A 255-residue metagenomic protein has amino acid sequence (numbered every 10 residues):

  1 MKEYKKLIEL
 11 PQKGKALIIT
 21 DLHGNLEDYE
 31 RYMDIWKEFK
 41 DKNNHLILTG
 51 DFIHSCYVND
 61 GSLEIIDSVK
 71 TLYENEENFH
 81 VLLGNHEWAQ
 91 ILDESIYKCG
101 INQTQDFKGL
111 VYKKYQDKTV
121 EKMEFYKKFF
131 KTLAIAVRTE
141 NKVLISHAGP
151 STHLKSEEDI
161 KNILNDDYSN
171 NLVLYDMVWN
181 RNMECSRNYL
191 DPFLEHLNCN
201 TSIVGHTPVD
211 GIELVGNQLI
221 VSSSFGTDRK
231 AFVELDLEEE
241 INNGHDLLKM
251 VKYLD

Functional and structural regions predicted by a protein language model:
M1-E64: N-terminal active-site segment of His-dependent metallophosphoesterases
I8-L17, R138-L144, V215-Q218: Beta-strand-turn-beta hairpins that frame and shape the catalytic cleft of phosphate-ester-processing enzymes
K13-G14, K42-H45, F52-V143: Active-site neighborhood of divalent metal-dependent phosphoester bond hydrolases
I18-T20, L46-G50, H80-N85, I145-S146 (+3 more regions): Active-site neighborhood of phospho(di)ester-bond hydrolases with catalytic His/Asp-centered motifs
H23-E27, H54-Y57, H86-L92, S151-H153 (+3 more regions): Active-site environment of divalent metal-dependent phosphoester hydrolases
E64, S95-G100, I160-K161, G216-S222: Short secondary-structure boundary/capping segments
Y97-L197: Active-site-proximal loop/helix segment associated with metal-binding centers of metalloenzymes
Q103-G109, M183-H245: Conserved beta-sheet core of the metallophosphoesterase superfamily
